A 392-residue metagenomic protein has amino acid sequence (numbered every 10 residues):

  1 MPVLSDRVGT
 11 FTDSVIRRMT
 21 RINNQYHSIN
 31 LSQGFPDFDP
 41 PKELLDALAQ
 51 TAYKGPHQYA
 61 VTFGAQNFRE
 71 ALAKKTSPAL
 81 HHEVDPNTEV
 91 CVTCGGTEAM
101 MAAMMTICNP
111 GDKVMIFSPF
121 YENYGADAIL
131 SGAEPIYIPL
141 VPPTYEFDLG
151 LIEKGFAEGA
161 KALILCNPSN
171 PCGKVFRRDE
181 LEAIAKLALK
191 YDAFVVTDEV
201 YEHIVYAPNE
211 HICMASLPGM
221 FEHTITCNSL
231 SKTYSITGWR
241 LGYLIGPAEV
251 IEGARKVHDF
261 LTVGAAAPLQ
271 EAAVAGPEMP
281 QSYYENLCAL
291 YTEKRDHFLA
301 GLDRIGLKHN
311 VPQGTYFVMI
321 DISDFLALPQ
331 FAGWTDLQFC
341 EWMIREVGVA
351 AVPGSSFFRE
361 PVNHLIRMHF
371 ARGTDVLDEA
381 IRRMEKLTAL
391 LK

Functional and structural regions predicted by a protein language model:
S5-G95, A102, P277-M279, L390-K392: N-terminal small-domain helix-loop-helix segment of the aminotransferase-like
Y26, S131, K190-Y191, I305 (+2 more regions): Helix C-cap/helix->beta junction micro-motif
K74, M115, A332-G333, E341-A351 (+1 more regions): PLP-dependent enzyme catalytic core of the Aspartate aminotransferase-like
P86, M105-L165, R178: PLP-dependent aminotransferase-like
A133, K190-A193, F221-E222: A short helix->loop->beta-strand "cap" motif at the edges of active sites that frequently abuts
L140-N209: Active-site phosphate-binding strand-loop segment of PLP-dependent enzymes
L217, E222-T292, D296-K308, R382 (+1 more regions): Conserved core segment of the aminotransferase class I/II
Y291-T292, I305-E346, I366: Conserved PLP-binding catalytic core of the aspartate aminotransferase-like
